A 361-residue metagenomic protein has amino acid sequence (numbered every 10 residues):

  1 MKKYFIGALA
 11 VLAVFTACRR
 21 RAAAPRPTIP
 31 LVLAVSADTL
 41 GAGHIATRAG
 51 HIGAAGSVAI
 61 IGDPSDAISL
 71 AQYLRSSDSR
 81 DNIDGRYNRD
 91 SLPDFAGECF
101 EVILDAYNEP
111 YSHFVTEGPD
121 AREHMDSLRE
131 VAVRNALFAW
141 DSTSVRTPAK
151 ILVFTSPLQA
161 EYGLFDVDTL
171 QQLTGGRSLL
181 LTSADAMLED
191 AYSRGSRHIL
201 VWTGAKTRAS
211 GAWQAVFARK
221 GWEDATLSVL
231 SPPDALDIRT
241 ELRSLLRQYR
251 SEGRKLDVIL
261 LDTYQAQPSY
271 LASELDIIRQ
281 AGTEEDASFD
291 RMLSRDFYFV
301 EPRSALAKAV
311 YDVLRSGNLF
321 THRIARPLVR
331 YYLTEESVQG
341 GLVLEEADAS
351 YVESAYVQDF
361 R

Functional and structural regions predicted by a protein language model:
K2-A8: Sec-dependent signal peptide recognition, specifically the positively charged N-region followed immediately by
A10-A13: Hydrophobic membrane-insertion alpha-helices, especially the h-region of bacterial N-terminal signal peptides
F15-A17: C-terminal motif of bacterial Sec signal peptides marking the signal peptidase cleavage site
R19-R361: Non-catalytic structural scaffold of enzyme domains
